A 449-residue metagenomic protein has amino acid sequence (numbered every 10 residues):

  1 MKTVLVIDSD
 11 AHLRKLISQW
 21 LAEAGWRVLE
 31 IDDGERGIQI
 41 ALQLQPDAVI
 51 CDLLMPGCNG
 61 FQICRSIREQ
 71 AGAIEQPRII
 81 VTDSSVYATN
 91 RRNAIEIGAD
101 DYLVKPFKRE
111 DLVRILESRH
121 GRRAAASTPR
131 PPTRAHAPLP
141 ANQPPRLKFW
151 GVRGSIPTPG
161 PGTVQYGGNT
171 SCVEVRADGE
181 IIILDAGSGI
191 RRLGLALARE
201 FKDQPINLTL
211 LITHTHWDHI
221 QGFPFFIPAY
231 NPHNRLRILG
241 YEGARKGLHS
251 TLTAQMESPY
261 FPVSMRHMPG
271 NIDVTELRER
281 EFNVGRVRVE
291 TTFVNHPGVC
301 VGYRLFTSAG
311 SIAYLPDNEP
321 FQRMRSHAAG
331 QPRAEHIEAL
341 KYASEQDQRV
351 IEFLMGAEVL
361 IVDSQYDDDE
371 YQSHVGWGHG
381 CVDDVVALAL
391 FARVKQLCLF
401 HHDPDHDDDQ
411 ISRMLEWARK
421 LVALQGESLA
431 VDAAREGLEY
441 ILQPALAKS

Functional and structural regions predicted by a protein language model:
K15-E23: Charged docking surfaces used in two-component/phosphorelay signaling
D33-R36, N59-R65: Acidic catalytic/metal-coordinating carboxylates
D52, D83: Active-site residues of response regulator receiver
M55, W217: Receiver (REC) domain active-site loop signature in two-component systems and cognate sites in sensor histidine kinases
Q62, S85-D101: Alpha4 helix (beta4-alpha4-beta5 surface) of REC/receiver domains from two-component response regulators
F107-L116: C-terminal output helix
R130, R134-P144, C172-R176, D273-F400 (+3 more regions): Metal-dependent phosphodiesterase/nuclease catalytic metal-binding core
P157-T215, Q221-N231, F321-A328, Q346-R349: Pre-active-site segment of Zn-dependent metallo-hydrolases
